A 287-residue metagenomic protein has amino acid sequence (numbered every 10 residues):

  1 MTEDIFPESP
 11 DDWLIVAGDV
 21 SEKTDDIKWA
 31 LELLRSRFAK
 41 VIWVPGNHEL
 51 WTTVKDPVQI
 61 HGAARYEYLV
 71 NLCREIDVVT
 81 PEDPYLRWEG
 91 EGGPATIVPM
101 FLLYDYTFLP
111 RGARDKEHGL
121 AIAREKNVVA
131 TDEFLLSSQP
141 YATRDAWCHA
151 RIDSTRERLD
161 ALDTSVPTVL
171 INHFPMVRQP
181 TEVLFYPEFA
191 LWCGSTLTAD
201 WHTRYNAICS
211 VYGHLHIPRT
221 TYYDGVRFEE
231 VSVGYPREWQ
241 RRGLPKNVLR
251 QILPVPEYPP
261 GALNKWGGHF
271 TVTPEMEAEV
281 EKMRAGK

Functional and structural regions predicted by a protein language model:
M1, E22-D25, H48-V54, Y85-E91 (+4 more regions): Active-site environment of divalent metal-dependent phosphoester hydrolases
M1-W43, H48-K55, Y141: N-terminal active-site segment of His-dependent metallophosphoesterases
L14-D19, I42-N47, V79-D83, V169-N172 (+3 more regions): Active-site neighborhood of phospho(di)ester-bond hydrolases with catalytic His/Asp-centered motifs
K28-R35, T80-P81, L86-G92, R114-K116 (+1 more regions): Short amphipathic alpha-helices and their capping/turn segments at secondary-structure boundaries
K55-D83: Glycine/small-residue-rich loop that forms an oxyanion/phosphate-binding "nest" at active or ligand-binding sites
Y85-P99, P167, Y222-R227: Beta-strand-turn-beta hairpins that frame and shape the catalytic cleft of phosphate-ester-processing enzymes
T96-V169, M176-F185, E281-G286: Active-site-proximal loop/helix segment associated with metal-binding centers of metalloenzymes
E182-L184, E188-A207, H216-K287: Binuclear metal-dependent phosphoesterase catalytic core
